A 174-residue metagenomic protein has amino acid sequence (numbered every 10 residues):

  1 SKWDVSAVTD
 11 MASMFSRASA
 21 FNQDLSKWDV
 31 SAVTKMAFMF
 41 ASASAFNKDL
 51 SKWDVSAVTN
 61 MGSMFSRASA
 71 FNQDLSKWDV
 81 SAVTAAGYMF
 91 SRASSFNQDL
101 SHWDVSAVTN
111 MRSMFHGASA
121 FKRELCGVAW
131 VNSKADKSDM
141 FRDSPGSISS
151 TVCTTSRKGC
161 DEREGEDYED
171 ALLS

Functional and structural regions predicted by a protein language model:
S1-S174: Negatively charged
